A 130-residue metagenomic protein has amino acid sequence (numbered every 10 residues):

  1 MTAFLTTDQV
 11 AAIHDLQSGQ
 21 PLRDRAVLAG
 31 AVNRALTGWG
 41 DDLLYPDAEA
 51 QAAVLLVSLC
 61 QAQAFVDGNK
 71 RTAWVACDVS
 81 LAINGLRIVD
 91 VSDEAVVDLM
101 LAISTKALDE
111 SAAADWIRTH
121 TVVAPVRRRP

Functional and structural regions predicted by a protein language model:
M1-P130: FIC/Doc superfamily catalytic core
